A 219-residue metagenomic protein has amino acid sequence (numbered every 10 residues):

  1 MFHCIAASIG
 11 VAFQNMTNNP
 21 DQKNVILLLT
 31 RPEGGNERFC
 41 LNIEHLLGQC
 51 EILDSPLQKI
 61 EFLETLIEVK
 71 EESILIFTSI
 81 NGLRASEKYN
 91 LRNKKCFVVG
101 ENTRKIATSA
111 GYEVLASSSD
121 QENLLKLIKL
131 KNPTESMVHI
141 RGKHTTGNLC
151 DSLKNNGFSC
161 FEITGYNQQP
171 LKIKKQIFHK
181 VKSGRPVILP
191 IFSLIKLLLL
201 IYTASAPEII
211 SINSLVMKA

Functional and structural regions predicted by a protein language model:
F13-A219: Signature of uroporphyrinogen-III synthase
